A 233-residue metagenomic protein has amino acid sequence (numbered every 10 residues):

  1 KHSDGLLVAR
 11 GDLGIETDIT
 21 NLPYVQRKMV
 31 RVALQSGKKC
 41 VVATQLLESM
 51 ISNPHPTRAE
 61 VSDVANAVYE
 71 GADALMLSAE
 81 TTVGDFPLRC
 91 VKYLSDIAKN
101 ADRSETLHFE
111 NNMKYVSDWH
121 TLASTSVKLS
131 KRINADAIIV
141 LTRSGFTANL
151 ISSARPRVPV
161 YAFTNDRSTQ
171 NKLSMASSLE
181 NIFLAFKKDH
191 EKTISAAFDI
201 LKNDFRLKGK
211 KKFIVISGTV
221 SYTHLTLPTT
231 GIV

Functional and structural regions predicted by a protein language model:
K1-L225: Non-catalytic helical/linker scaffolds that mediate oligomerization, partner binding, and domain coupling around large
H224-V233: Single conserved hydrophobic/aromatic residue that forms the stacking wall/gate of nucleotide- or nucleobase-binding
